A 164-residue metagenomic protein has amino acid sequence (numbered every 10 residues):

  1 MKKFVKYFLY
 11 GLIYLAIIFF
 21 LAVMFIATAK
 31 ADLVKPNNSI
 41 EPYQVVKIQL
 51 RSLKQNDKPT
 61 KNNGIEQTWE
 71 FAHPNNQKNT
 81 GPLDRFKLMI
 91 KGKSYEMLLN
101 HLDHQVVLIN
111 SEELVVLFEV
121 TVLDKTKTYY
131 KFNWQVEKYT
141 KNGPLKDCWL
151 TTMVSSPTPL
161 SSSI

Functional and structural regions predicted by a protein language model:
K2-Y14: N-terminal Sec-pathway targeting helices
L12-V23: Bacterial N-terminal signal peptides
A29-A31: Boundary at the C-terminal end of the N-terminal hydrophobic targeting segment
P36-N38: TPR-adjacent "capping" and linker segments in tetratricopeptide-repeat scaffold/adaptor proteins
E41-D57, Q67, F71: Short, aromatic-enriched amphipathic alpha-helices that serve as compact interaction elements
P59-E113: Short solvent-exposed beta->alpha transition segments
L108-I164: Exposed beta-sheet edge and beta->alpha loop/turn motif
